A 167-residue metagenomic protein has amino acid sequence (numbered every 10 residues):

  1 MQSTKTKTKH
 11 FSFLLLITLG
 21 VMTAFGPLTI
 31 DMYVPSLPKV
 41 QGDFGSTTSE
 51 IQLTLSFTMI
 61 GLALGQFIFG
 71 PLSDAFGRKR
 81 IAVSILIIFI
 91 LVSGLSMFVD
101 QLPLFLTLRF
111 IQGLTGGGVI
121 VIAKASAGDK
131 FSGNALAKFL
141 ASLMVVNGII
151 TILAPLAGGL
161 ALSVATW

Functional and structural regions predicted by a protein language model:
M1-G26: Cytosolic juxtamembrane N-terminal segment immediately preceding the first transmembrane helix of multi-pass
T23, L55, M59, L140-G148: Small-residue-rich transmembrane alpha-helices and their cytosolic helix-loop interfaces in multi-pass secondary
D31, M59-F67, T151-I152: Residue-level signature of mid-helix packing/kink "hotspots" within the transmembrane helices of 12-pass Major
S36-A63: Extracellular/periplasmic helix-loop-helix junction of adjacent transmembrane segments in MFS-like secondary
V40-Q41, L72-S73, L160-A165: Interfacial helix-cap and linker-helix signal at transmembrane-aqueous boundaries of multi-pass secondary transporters
L64-P103: Conserved MFS/SLC helix-loop-helix module at the cytosolic interface between two early adjacent transmembrane helices
L104, S142-W167: Helix-loop-helix hairpin linking two adjacent transmembrane segments in secondary transporters
L108-V146: Cytoplasmic helix-loop-helix junction between adjacent transmembrane helices in 12-TM secondary transporters
